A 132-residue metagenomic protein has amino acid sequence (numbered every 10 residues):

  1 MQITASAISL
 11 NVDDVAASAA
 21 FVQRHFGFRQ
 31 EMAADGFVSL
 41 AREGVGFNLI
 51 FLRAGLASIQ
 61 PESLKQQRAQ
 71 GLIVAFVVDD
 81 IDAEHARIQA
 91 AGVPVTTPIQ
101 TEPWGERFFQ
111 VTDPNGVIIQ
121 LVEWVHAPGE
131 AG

Functional and structural regions predicted by a protein language model:
M1-S6, R29-A75, H85-T112, E123-G132: Vicinal oxygen chelate
S18-Q23, I88, G116: Conserved active-site tyrosine of GNAT-family acetyltransferases
I118-L121: Short glycine-/small-residue motifs
